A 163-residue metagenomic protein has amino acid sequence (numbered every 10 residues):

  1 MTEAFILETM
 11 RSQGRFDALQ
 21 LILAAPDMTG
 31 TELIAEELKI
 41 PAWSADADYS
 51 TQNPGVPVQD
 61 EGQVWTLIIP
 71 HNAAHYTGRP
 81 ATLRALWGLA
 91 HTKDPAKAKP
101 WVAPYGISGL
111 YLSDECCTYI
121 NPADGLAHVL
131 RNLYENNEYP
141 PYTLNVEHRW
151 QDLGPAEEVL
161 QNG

Functional and structural regions predicted by a protein language model:
M1-G163: Tryptophan-rich substrate-binding surfaces of secreted polymer-degrading and adhesive proteins
